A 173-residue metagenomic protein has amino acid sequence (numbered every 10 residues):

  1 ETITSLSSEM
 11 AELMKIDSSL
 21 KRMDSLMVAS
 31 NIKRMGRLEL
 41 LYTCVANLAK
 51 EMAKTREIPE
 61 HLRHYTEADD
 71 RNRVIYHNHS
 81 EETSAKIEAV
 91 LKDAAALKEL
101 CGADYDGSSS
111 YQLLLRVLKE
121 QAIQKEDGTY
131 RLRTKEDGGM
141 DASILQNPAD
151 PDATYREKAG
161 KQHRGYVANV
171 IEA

Functional and structural regions predicted by a protein language model:
E1-A173: Polybasic low-complexity intrinsically disordered regions
